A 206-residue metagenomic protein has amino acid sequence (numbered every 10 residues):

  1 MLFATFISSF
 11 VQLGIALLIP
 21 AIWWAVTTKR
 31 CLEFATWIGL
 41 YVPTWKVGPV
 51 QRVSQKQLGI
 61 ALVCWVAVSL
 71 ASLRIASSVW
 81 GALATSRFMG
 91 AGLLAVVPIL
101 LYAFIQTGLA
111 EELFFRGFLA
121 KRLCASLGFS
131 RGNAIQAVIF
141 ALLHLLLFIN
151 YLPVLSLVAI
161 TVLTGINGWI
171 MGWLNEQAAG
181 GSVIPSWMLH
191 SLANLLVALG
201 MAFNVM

Functional and structural regions predicted by a protein language model:
L2-I7, E33-A110, A125, L152 (+1 more regions): Juxtamembrane helix-loop-helix connectors linking adjacent transmembrane helices in multi-pass membrane enzymes
L13-L18, V97, L101, T161-I166: Membrane-embedded alpha-helical segments of multi-pass membrane proteins, especially the transmembrane helices
P20-W37: Membrane-water interface of transmembrane alpha-helices
Q55-G59, V63, V97-L100, S130-I135 (+2 more regions): Hydrophobic alpha-helical transmembrane segments
V66-I75, A137-L146, S191-L199: Aromatic-anchored segments of alpha-helical transmembrane domains
F104, R131-L145, T164, G168: Small-polar-interrupted transmembrane alpha-helices in polytopic inner-membrane proteins
A110-I135, E176-G181: Membrane-interface helix/loop boundary segments of multi-pass membrane proteins
L155-M206: Functionally important transmembrane alpha-helices
